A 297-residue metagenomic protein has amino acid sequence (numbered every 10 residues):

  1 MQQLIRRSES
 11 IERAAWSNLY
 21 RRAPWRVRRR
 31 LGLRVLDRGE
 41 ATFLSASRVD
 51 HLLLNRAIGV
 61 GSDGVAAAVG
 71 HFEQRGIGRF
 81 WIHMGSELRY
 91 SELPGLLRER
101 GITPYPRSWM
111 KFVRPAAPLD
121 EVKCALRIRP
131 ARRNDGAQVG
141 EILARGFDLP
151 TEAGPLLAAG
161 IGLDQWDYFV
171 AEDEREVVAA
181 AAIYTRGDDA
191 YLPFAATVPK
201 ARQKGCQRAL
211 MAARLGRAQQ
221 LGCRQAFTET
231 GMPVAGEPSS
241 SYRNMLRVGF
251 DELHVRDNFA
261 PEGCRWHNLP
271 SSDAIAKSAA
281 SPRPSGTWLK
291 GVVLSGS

Functional and structural regions predicted by a protein language model:
M1-E73: N-terminal charged segments
M1-N18, R56-G61, S108-K111, P115-P155 (+2 more regions): Short amphipathic alpha-helix that is part of the acyltransferase structural core
R21-R22, V60-R127, R132-N134, T228 (+2 more regions): Acyl-donor-binding surface of acyltransferase catalytic domains
V27-R34, G76-G78, Y105-S108, G160-V170 (+2 more regions): A short helix-loop-beta-strand connector motif used in the catalytic cores of GNAT acetyltransferases and, in some
R34-G39, R89-T103, W166-A179: Conserved beta-hairpin
S45, V49-R56, Y105, T185-P193 (+1 more regions): A conserved beta-turn-beta hairpin within the catalytic core of GNAT-like acetyltransferases that forms part
G64-V69, F194-T197, Q203-Q220, R243: Conserved acetyl-CoA-binding loop-helix of GNAT-fold acetyltransferases
L149-P199: A conserved beta-strand-loop-helix scaffold within acyl/acetyltransferase catalytic domains
